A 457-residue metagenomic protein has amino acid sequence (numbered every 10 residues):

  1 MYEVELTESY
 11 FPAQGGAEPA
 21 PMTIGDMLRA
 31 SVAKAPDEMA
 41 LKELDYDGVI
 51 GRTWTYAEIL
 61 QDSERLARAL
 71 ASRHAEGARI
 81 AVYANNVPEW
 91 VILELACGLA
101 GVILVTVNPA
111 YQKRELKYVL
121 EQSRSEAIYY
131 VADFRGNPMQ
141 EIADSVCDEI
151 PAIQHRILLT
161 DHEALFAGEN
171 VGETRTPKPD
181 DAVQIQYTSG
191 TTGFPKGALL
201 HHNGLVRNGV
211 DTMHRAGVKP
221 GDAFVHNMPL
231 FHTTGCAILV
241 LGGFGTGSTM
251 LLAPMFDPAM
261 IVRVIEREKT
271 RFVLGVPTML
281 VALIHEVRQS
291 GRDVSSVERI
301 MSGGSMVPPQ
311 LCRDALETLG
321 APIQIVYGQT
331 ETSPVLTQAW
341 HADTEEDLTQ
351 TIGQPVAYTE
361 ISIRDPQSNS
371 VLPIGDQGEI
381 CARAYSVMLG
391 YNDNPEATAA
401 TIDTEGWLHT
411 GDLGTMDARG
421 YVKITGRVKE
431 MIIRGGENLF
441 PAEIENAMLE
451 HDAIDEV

Functional and structural regions predicted by a protein language model:
P21, P36-M39, E169-Y187, F194 (+3 more regions): Conserved pre-ATP/AMP-binding loop-to-beta segment of ANL
A40-V87, V91-L95, Q112-K117, E163-A164 (+2 more regions): Conserved AMP-binding/adenylate-forming core of the ANL superfamily
R52-A57, V183-R207: Conserved AMP-binding A3 loop
R68, Y111-E121, I128-Y130, V273 (+3 more regions): AMP-binding/adenylate-forming catalytic core of the ANL superfamily
V102-F166: Structural core segment of the AMP-binding/adenylate-forming
V206-A223, F231-F272, H285-V287: Conserved AMP-binding/adenylation subdomain of ANL enzymes
G245, T270-G275, H285-D347, E360: Gly/Ser/Thr-rich phosphate-binding loop
Q354-Y358, S370-T401, E437-L439: Conserved ATP/PPi-binding loop(s) of AMP-dependent carboxylate-activating enzymes
